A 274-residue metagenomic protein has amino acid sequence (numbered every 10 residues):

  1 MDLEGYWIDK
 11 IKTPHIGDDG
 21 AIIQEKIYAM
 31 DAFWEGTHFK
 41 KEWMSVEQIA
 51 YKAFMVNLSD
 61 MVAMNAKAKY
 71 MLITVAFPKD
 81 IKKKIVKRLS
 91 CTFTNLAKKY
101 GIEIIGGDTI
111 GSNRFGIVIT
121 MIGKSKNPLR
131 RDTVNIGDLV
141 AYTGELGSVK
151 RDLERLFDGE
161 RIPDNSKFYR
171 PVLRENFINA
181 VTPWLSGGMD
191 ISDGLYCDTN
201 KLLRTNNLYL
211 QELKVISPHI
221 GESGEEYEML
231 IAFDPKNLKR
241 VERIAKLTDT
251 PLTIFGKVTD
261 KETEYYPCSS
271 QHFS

Functional and structural regions predicted by a protein language model:
M1-S274: Helix-biased detector of long, well-ordered alpha-helical tracts
